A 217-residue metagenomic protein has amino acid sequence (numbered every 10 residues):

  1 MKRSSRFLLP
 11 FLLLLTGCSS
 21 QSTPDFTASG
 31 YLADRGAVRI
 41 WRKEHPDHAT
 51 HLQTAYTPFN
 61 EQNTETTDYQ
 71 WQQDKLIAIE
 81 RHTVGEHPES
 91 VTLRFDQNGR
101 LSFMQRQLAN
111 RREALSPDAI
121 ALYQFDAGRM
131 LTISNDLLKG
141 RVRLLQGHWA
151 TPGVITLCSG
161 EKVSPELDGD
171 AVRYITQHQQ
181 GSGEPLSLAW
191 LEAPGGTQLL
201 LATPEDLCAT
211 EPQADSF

Functional and structural regions predicted by a protein language model:
M1-L8: Bacterial N-terminal signal peptides that target proteins for export
L14-G17: C-terminal motif of bacterial Sec signal peptides marking the signal peptidase cleavage site
S19-Q21: Bacterial signal peptide processing site
T23-E65, Q70-W71, K75-A78, T83-R141: Extended, compositionally biased repeat/scaffold regions that form elongated interaction surfaces
N135-T156: Structural detector for short beta-strands of small beta-barrel domains
E161-Q179: Beta-strand/loop nucleic-acid-binding surfaces
H178-Q198: Flexible glycine-rich surface loops and low-complexity tracts that mediate binding to linear polymers
A193-F217: OB-fold/S1-family single-stranded nucleic acid-binding modules
